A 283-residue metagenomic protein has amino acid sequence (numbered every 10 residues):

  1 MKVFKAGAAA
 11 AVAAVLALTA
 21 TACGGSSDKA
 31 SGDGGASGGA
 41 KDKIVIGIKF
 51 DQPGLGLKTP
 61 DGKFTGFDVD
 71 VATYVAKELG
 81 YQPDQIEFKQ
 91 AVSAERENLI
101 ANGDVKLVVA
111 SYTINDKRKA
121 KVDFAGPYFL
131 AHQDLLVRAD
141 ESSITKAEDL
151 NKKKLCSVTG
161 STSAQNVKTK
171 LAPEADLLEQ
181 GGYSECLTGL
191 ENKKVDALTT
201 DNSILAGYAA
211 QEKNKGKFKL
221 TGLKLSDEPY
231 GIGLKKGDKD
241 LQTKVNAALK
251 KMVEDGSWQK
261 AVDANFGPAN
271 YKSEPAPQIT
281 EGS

Functional and structural regions predicted by a protein language model:
A6, A20-G34: Bacterial lipoprotein signal-peptidase II cleavage site
G24, K77-E78, E141, S161 (+1 more regions): Extended ligand-binding regions for polar small-molecule ligands
D33-V108: Extracytoplasmic small-molecule ligand-binding "clamshell" domains of the periplasmic binding protein/Venus flytrap
I46, F64-E78, H132-E185, A197 (+1 more regions): Bilobed "Venus flytrap"/periplasmic-binding protein-like clamshell domains and structurally analogous long
F50, L130-V137, A210-N246, P268-S283: Periplasmic-binding protein-like
I86-D149: Acidic, polar ligand-binding/catalytic clefts
I86-N98, S142-S143, L178-T188, N192 (+1 more regions): Short helix-initiation/N-cap motifs at beta->coil->alpha
S111-A120, K168-T169, D196-D227: A ligand-binding cleft/hinge motif common to bilobed small-molecule-binding domains
